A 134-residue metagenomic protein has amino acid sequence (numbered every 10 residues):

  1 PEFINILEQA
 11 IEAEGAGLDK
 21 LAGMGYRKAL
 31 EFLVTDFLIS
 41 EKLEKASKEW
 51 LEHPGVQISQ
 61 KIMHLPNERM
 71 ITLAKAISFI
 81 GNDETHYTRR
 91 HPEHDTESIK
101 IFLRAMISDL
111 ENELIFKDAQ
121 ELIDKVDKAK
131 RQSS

Functional and structural regions predicted by a protein language model:
P1-K20, K128: Charged alpha-helical initiation segments
I6, G25, F32, A76-I80 (+1 more regions): Amphipathic, well-ordered alpha-helical segments in soluble domains
I11-E14, L18-L38: Short, hydrophobic, well-ordered secondary-structure elements
A13, D36, L65, E84-H91: Alpha-helix C-capping/helix-to-loop hinge sites
G15-A22, S47, P66, M70-L73 (+1 more regions): Residue-level recognition of alpha-helical structural elements
T35-I80: Short, charged amphipathic alpha-helical segments flanked by flexible coils
T72-S134: Charge-enriched, short contiguous segments at helix-coil
